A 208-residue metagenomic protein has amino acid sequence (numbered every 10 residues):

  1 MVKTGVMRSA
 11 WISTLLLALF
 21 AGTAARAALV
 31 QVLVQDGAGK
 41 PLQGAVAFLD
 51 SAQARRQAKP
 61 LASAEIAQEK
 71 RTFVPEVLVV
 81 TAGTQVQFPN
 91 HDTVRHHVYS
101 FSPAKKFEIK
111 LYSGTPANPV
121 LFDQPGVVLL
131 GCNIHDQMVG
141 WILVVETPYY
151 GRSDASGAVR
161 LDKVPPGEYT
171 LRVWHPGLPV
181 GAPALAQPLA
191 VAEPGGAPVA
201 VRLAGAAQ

Functional and structural regions predicted by a protein language model:
V2-T14: Bacterial N-terminal signal peptides that target proteins for export
I12-G22: Bacterial N-terminal signal peptides
A27-Q208: Extracytoplasmic copper-binding redox domains, predominantly the cupredoxin/blue-copper superfamily
